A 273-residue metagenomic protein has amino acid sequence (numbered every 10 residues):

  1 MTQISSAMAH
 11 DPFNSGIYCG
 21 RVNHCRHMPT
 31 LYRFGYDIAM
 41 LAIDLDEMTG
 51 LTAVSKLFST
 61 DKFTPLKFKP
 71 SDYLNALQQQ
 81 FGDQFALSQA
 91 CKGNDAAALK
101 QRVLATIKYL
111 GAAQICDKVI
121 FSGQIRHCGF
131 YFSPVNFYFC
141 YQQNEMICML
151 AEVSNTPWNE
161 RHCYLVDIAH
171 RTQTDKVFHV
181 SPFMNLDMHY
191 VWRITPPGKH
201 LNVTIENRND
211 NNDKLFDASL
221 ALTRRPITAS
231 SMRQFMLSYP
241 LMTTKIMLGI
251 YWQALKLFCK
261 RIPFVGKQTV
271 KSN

Functional and structural regions predicted by a protein language model:
T2-N273: Mature, function-bearing regions of proteins
